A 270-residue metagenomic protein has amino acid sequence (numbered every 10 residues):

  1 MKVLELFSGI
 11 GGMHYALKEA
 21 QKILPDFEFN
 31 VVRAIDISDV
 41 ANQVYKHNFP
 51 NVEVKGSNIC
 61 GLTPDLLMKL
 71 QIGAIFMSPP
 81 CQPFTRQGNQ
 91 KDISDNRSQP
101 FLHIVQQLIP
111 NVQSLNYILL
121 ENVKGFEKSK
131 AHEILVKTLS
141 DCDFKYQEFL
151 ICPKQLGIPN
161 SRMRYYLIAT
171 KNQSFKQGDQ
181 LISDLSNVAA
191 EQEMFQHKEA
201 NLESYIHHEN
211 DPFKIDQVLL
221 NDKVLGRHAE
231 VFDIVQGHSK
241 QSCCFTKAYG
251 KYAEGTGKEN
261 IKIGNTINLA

Functional and structural regions predicted by a protein language model:
M1-L115, K124-K130: Core alpha/beta nucleotide-donor-binding catalytic domains of modification enzymes
L62-I72, F84-Y252, K262-N268: Class I S-adenosyl-L-methionine
E254-G257: Cytochrome P450 core scaffold surrounding the K-helix E-X-X-R motif and the conserved "meander" helix-loop region
